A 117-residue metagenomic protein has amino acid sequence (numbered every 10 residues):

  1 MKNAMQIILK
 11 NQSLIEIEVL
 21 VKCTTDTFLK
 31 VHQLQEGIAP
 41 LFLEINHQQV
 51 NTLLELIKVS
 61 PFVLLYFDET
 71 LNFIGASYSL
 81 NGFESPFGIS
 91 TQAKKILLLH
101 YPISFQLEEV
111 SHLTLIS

Functional and structural regions predicted by a protein language model:
M1-S117: Compact, glycine-rich, soluble single-domain proteins
